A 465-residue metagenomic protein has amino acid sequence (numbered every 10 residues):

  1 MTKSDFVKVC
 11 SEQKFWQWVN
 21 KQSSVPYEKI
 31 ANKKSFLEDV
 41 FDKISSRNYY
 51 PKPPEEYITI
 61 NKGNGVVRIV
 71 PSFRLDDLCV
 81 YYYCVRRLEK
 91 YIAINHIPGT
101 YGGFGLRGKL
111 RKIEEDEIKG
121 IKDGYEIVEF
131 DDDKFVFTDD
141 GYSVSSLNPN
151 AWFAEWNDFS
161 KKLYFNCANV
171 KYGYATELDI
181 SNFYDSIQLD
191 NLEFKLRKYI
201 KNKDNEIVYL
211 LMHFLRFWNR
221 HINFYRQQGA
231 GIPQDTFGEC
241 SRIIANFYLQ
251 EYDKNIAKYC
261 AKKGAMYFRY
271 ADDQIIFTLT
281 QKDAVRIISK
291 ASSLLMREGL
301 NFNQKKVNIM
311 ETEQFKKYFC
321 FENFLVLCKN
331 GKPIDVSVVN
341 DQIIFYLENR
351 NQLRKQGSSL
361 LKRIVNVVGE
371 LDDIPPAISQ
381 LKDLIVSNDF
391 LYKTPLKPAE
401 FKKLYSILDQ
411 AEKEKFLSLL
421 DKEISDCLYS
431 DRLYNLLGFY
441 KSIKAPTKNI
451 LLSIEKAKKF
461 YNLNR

Functional and structural regions predicted by a protein language model:
M1-V208, N219-Q228, I232-F237: Conserved two-metal-ion catalytic palm core of "right-hand" nucleic acid polymerases, unifying RNA-dependent RNA
R86-K90, K254, S293: Short, intrinsically disordered, mixed-charge
I92, A257-C260, G299: Secondary-structure transition/hinge residues
T100-Y101, L211-M212, K305-N308: Short, surface-exposed recognition loops or helix-turn segments adjacent to catalytic cores
G103-K109, I275-F277, M310-E313: Beta-rich nucleic-acid/ligand-interaction surfaces
A154-A271, I275-V285, I334-R465: Conserved polymerase palm-domain catalytic core
M266, Q281-E348, S358, K362-R363: Polymerase palm active-site segment centered on the conserved acidic dipeptide of motif C
